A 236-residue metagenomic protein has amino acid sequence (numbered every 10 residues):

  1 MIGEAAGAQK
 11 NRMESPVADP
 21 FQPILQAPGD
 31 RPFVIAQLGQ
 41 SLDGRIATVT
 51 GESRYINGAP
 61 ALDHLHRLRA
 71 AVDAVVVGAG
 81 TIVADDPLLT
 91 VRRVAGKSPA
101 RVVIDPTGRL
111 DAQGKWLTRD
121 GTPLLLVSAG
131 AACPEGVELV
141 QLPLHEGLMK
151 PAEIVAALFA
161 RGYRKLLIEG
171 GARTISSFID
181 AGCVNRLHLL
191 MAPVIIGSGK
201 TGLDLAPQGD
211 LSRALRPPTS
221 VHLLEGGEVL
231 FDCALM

Functional and structural regions predicted by a protein language model:
M1-M236: Enzymes that bind and transform nitrogen-containing heteroaromatic metabolites
